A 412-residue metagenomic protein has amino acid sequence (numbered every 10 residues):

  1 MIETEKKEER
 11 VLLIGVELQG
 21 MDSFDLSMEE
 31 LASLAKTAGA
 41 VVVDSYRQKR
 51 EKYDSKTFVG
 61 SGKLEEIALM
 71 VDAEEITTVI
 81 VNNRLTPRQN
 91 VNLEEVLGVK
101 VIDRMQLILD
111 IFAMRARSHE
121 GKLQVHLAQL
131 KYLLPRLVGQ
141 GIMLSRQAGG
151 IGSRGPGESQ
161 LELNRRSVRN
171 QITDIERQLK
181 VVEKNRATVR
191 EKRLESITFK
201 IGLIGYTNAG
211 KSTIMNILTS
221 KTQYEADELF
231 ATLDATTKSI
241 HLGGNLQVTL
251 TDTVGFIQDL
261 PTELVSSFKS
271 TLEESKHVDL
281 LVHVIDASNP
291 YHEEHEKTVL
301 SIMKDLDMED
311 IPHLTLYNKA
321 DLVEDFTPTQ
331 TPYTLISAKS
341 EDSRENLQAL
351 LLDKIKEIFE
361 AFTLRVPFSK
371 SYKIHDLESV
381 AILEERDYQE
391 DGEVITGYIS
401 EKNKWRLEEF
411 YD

Functional and structural regions predicted by a protein language model:
M1-D110: N-terminal accessory targeting/assembly segments
M1-L13, V138-A209, M215, S301-D412: C-terminal-of-GTPase-core extension/linker across diverse P-loop GTPases
I2-E3, L26-E29, K52-A68, D234 (+2 more regions): Switch II of P-loop NTPase G domains
E17-M21, R50-K52, R84-P87, Q106-L109 (+6 more regions): Conserved nucleotide-binding/hydrolysis micro-motifs of P-loop NTPases
L18-D22, D54-T57, R115-H119, Q160 (+4 more regions): Flexible beta-alpha connector loops of hexameric P-loop NTPases
M28-L34, A68-L69, L85-E95, N245-L246 (+1 more regions): Conserved C-terminal guanine-recognition region of P-loop GTPase G domains, centered on the G4
L107-V125: Short alpha-helix plus adjacent loop in nuclease-associated cores
R186, R193-F199, T219-Q247, T262-S267 (+2 more regions): Switch I (effector-binding) loop of TRAFAC-class P-loop GTPase G-domains
